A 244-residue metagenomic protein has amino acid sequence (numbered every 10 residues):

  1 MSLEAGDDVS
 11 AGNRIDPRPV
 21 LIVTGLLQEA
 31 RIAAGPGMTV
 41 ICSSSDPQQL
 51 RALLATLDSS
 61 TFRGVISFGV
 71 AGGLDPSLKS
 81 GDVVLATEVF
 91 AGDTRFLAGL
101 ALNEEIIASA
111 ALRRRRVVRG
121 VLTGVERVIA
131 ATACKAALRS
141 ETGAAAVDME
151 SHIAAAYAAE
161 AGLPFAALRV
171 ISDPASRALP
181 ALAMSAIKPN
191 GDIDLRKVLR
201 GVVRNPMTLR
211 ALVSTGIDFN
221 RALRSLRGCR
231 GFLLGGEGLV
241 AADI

Functional and structural regions predicted by a protein language model:
S2-S109, R113-R114, A145, E160 (+1 more regions): Metabolite-binding pocket within alpha/beta catalytic cores that recognizes anionic/polar moieties
R14-D16, T61-G64, D82-V83, R116-V121 (+3 more regions): Long, low-complexity, intrinsically disordered polar/charged segments
Q28, S45-Q48, A52, L97 (+7 more regions): Conserved active-site and cofactor/substrate-binding residues in soluble primary-metabolism enzymes
I32, A52, T56, E105 (+8 more regions): Alpha-helical scaffold segments in soluble metabolic enzymes
V65-G69, A166-P174, L234: Glycine-rich anion-binding loop/nest that anchors nucleotide
P76, S80, L85, A91-G92 (+5 more regions): Generic structural "secondary-structure junction" signal
L100-F165, R169-M184: Active-site rim beta-loop-alpha module in soluble metabolic enzymes
I171-D243: Regulatory input/activation interfaces that engage signals or partners
